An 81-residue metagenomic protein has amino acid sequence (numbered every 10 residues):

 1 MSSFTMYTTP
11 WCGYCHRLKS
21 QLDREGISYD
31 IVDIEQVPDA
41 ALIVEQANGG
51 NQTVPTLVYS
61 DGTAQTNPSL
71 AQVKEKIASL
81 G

Functional and structural regions predicted by a protein language model:
M1-I27: Local sequence-structure signature of Cys/Sec-based thiol-disulfide redox active-site neighborhoods
R17-S20, D39, E75: Alpha-helical coiled-coil heptad-repeat segments used for dimerization/assembly
E25, A47-N48, L80: Residues at alpha-helix termini
I27-A41: Thiol-based oxidoreductase modules, predominantly thioredoxin-like and allied folds used for disulfide exchange
L42-Q46: Short, charge-rich, low-complexity interaction segments located in flexible loops at or near secondary-structure
N48-V58: Structural micro-motif
Y59-G81: Non-catalytic, surface beta->alpha helical segment in thiol-disulfide oxidoreductase systems
